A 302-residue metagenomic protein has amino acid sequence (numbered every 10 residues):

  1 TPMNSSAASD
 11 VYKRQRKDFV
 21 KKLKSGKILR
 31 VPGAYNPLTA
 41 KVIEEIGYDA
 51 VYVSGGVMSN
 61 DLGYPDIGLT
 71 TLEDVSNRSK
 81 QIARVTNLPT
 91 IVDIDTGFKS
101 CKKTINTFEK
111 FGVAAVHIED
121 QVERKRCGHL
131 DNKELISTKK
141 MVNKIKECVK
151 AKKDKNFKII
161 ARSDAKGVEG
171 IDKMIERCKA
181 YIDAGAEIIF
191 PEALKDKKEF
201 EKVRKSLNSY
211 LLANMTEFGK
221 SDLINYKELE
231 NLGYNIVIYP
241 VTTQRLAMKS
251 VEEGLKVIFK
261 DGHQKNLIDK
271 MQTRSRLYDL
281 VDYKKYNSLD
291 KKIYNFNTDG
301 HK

Functional and structural regions predicted by a protein language model:
T1-Y12: Single conserved hydrophobic/aromatic residue that forms the stacking wall/gate of nucleotide- or nucleobase-binding
A7, T39, L69, N77 (+4 more regions): Low-complexity, compositionally biased segments
S9, I118-E119, K260: Intrinsic disorder/low-complexity signal
Y12, I28, M174, M271 (+1 more regions): Short linear sequence motifs
R14-K22, L29-T216, K220-N235: Alpha/beta enzyme core
K24-K27, P240: Short glycine-enriched loop/turn motifs at secondary-structure junctions
M215-K302: C-terminal alpha-helical cap/extension of soluble enzyme domains
